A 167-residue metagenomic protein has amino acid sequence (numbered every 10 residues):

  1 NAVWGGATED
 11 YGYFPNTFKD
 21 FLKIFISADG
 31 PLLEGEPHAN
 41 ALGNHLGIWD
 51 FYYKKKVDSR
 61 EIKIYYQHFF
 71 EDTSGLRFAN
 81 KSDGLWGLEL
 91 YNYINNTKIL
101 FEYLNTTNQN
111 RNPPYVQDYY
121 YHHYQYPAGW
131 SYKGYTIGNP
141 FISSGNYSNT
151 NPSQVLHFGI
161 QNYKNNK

Functional and structural regions predicted by a protein language model:
N1-Y11: Internal, well-ordered domain-core segments that constitute the primary functional module of diverse proteins
P15, F25: Acidic-aromatic/histidine active-site loop/patch
S27-K167: Outer-membrane beta-barrel pore domains
